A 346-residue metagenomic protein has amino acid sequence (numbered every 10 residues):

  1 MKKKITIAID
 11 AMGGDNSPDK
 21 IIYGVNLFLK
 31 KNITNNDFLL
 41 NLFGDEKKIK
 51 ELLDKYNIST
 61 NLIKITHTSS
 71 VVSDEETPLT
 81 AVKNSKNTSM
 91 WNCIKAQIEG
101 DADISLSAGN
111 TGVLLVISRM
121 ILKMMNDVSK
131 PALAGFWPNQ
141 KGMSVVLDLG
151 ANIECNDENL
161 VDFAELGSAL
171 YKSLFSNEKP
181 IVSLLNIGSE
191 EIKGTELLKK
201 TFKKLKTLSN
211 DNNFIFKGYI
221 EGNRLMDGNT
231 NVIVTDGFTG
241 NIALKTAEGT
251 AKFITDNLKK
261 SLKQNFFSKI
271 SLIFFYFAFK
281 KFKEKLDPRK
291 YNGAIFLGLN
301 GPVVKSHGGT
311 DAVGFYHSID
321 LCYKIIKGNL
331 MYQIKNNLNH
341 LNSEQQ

Functional and structural regions predicted by a protein language model:
M1-I9, D19, D37, E51 (+5 more regions): N-terminal charge/polar-biased segments
M1-K3, D10, I33-T34, N57-I58 (+11 more regions): Solvent-exposed alpha-helices and their adjacent loops that cap or buttress functional pockets in soluble metabolic
D10, F43, T66, S107-G109 (+6 more regions): Short beta-strand segments
G13, S17-I22, N32, N36-N41 (+5 more regions): Glycine-rich phosphate/diphosphate-binding loop of Rossmann-like nucleotide-binding domains
N16-I21, N87-G100, I104-S118, M125 (+6 more regions): Short glycine/serine/threonine-rich phosphate/pyrophosphate-binding segments that cradle anionic phosphate groups
I58-A102: Phosphate/nucleotide-donor binding subsite
A96-L115, K193, L198-K204, L208-K281: Glycine-rich phosphate-binding loop
R119-V146, N229-I233, G237-Q346: Glycine-rich phosphate/nucleotide-binding loop
